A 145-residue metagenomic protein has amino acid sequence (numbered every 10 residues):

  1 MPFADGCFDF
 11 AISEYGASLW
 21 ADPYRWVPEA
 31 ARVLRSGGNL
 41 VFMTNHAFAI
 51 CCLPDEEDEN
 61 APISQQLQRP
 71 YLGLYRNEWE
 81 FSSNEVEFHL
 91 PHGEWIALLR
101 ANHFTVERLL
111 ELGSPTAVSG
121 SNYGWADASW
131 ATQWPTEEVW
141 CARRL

Functional and structural regions predicted by a protein language model:
M1-F10: A short acidic, Gly/Pro-enriched loop at the edge of an enzyme's catalytic core that lines a small-molecule cofactor
D9-Y24: A short SAM/SAH-binding and catalytic strip from SAM-dependent methyltransferases
Y24-N39: A short glycine-rich, Lys/Arg-flanked "PGG" loop and its adjoining helix->strand segment in the class I
N39-E78: Conserved class I S-adenosyl-L-methionine
A47-F48, L112-S114: Conserved beta-strand edge residues that scaffold enzyme active sites
Y75, V86-L109: Short alpha-helix
S83, G113-T132: Class I S-adenosyl-L-methionine
N102-T105, Y123-L145: Core SAM-dependent methyltransferase catalytic element
